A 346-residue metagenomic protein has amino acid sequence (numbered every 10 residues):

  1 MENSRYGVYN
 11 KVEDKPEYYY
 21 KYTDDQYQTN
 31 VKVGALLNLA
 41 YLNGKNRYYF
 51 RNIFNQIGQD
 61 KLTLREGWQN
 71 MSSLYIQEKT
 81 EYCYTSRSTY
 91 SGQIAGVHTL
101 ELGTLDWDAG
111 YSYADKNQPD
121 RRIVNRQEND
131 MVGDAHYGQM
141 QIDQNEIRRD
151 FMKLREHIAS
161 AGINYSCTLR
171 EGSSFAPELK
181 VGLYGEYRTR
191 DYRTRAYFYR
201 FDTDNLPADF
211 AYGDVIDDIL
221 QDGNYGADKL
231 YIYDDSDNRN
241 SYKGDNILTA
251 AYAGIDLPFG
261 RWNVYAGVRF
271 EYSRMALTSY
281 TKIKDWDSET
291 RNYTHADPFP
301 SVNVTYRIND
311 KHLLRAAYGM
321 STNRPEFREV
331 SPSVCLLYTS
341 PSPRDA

Functional and structural regions predicted by a protein language model:
M1, F50-Q56, W107-Y113, V181-Y187 (+2 more regions): Transmembrane beta-barrel strands of outer-membrane/channel proteins
M1-T63, R87-G92, V302: Transmembrane beta-barrel wall of Gram-negative outer-membrane proteins
E2, L36-L37, Y41-N46, F50-R51 (+5 more regions): Subset of outer-membrane beta-barrel
E2-E17, N55-I57, L64-I76, R122-M131 (+3 more regions): Flexible, surface-exposed loop regions and adjacent strand-edge segments of Gram-negative outer-membrane beta-barrel
E13, E17-Y27, Q59, N145-R148 (+6 more regions): Signature of Gram-negative outer-membrane beta-barrel scaffolds
V31-L37, S88-I94, A109, H157-I163 (+3 more regions): Hydrophobic, lipid-facing positions within transmembrane beta-strands of outer-membrane proteins
R51-Q93, S112-I158, D214-D234: Acidic/polar loop-and-plug regions of large Gram-negative outer-membrane beta-barrel proteins
Y338-D345: Conserved small/polar residues in nucleotide/adenosyl-binding loops
